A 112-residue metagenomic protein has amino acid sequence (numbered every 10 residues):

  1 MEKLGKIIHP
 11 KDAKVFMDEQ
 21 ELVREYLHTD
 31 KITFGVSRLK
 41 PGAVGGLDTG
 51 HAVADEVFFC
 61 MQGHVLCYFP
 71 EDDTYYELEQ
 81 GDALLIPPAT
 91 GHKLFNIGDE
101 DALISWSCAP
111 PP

Functional and structural regions predicted by a protein language model:
M1-G35, K40-P41, G46-D48: A short, N-terminal "cap"/entry segment at the start of jelly-roll beta-barrel domains of the cupin/DSBH fold
L27-K31, A52, L78, D99: A generic fold-level signal
K31-I32, K40-V44, H64-V65, D73 (+1 more regions): Short, charged/polar surface micro-motifs in flexible loops or helix N-caps
V36, F69-E71, N96, W106: Residue-level recognition of conserved beta-strand positions in structured domain cores
G46-L47, C67-Y68, Y76, I86 (+1 more regions): Short beta-strand His + acidic residue motifs that chelate non-heme Fe in jelly-roll/DSBH and cupin folds
H51-Q80: A short beta-strand-loop-beta hairpin characteristic of the jelly-roll/cupin
E79-Q80, P88-P112: Ligand-binding loop in jelly-roll beta-barrel domains
